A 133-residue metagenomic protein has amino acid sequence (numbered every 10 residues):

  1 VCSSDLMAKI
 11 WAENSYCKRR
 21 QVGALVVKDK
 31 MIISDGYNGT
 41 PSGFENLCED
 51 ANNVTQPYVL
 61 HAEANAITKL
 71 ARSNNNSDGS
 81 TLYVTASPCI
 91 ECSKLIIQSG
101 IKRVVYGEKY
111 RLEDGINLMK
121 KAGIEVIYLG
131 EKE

Functional and structural regions predicted by a protein language model:
V1-E133: Zinc-dependent deaminase catalytic domain
